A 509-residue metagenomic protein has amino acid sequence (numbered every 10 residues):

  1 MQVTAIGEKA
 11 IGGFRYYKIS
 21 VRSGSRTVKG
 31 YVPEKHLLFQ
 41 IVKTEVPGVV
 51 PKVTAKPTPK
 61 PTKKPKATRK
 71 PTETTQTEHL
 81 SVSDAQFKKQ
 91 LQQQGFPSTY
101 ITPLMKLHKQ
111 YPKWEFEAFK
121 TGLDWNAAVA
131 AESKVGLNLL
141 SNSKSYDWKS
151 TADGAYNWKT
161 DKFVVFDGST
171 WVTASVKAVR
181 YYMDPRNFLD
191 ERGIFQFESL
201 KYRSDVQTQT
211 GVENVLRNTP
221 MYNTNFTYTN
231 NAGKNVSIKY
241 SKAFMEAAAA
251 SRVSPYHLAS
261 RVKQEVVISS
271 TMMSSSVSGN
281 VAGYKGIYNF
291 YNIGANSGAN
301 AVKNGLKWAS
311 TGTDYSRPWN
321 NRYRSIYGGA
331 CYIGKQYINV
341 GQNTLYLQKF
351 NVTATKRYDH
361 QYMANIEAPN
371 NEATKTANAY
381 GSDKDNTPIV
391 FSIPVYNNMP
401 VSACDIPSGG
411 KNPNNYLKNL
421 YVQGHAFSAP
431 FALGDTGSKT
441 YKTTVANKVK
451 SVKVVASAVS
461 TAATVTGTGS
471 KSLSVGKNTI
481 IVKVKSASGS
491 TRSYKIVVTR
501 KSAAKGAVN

Functional and structural regions predicted by a protein language model:
Q2-G7: A structural signal for short, hydrophobic beta-strand segments that form beta-sheets in beta-rich/all-beta domains
E8, G13-R22, K35-S251, I338-K411: Cell-wall glycan-active module
G12, G233-S241, S251, P255 (+2 more regions): Solvent-exposed, acidic/flexible segments
G13-F14, V28, S241, V267-M273: Extracytoplasmic/secreted cell-surface and envelope-processing proteins
I19-R22, S260-E265, N296: Active-site-proximal beta-strand/loop segments in catalytic clefts of secreted hydrolases
Y31, C404-N509: Beta-rich interaction/scaffold domains
K242-S270: Short, functionally critical alpha-helical segments immediately adjacent to catalytic or ligand/cofactor-binding
Q264, T271-P394: Catalytic and binding regions of secreted/periplasmic enzymes and modules that target cell-wall glycans
